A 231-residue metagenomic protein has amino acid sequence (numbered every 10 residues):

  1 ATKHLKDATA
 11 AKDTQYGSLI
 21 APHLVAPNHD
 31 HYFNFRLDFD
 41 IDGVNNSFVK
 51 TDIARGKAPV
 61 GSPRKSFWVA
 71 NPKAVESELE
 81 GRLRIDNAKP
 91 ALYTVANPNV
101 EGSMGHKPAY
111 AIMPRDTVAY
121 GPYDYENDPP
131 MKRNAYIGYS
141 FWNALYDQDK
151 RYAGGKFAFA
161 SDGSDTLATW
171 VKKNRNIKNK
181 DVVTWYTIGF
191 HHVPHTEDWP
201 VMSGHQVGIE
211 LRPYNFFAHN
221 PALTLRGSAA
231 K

Functional and structural regions predicted by a protein language model:
A1-K231: Extended effector regions of multi-domain proteins
